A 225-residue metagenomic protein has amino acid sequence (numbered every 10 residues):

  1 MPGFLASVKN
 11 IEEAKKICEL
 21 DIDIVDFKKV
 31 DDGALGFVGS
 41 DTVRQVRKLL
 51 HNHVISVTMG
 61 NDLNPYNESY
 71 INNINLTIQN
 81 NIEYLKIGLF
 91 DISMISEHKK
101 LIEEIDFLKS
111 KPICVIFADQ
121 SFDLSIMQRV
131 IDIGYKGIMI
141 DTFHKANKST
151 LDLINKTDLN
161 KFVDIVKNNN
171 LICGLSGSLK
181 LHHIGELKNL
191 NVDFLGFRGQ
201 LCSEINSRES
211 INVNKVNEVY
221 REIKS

Functional and structural regions predicted by a protein language model:
P2-A6, V25-F27, V54-N61, E83-I87 (+4 more regions): Hydrophobic faces of well-ordered beta-strands that scaffold small-molecule active sites in alpha/beta enzyme cores
I11-L20, M59-Q79, S121-V130, L175 (+1 more regions): Catalytic cores of alpha/beta
L20-V25, L50-N52, I78-Y84, D106-K111 (+3 more regions): Glycine-enriched alpha-helix->loop->beta-strand junction motifs that scaffold or abut catalytic
I24-L35, N80-M94, G137-N147, L190-K215: Glycine-rich phosphate-binding active-site loops on the catalytic face of alpha/beta enzymes
V38-H98: Glycine/small-residue-rich loop that forms an oxyanion/phosphate-binding "nest" at active or ligand-binding sites
S40-V46, S93-I105, D152, F197-S225: C-terminal helical cap(s) of enzyme catalytic domains, especially alpha/beta-barrels
I78-I133: Hydrophobic, well-structured mid-protein blocks that either form specific transmembrane helices
F117-D158, I165: Histidine/lysine/aspartate-rich catalytic loop segments that bind and position anionic ligands
